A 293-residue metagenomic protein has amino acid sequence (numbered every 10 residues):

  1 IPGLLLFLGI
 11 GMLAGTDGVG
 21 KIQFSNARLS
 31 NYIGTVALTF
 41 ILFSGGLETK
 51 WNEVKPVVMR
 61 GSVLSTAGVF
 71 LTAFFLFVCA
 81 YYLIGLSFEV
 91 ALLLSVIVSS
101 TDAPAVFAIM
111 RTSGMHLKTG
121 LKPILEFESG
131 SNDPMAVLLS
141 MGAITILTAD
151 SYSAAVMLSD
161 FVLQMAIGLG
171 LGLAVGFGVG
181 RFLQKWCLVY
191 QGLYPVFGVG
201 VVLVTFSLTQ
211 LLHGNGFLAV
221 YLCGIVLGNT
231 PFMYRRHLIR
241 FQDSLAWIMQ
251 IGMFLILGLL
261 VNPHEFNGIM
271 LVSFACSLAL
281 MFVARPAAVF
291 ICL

Functional and structural regions predicted by a protein language model:
I1-L293: Transmembrane helical cores of multi-pass secondary ion antiporters/exchangers
